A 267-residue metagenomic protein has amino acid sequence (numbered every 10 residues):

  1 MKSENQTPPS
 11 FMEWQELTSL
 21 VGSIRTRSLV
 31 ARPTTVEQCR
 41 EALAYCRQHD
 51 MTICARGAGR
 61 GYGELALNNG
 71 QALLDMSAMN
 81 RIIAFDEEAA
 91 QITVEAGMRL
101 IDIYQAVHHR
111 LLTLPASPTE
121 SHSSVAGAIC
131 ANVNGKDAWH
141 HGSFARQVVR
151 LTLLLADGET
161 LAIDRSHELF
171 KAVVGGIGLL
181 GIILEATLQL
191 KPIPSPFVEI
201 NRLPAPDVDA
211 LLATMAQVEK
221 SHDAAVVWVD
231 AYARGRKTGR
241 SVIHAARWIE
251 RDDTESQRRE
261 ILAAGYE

Functional and structural regions predicted by a protein language model:
E4, S10-S19: N-terminal regions that are enriched for targeting/export leaders and immediately downstream pro/stem segments
P8, H108, D137-H140, E159-L161: Non-transmembrane, aqueous-exposed alpha-helical and coiled segments at domain scale
Q15-S23, M79-F85, A186-P194: Short, flexible, solvent-exposed loop/turn segments with mixed acidic/basic and small polar residues
G22-T119, A131-D137, V227: Glycine-rich N-terminal segment of FAD-binding domains in flavoprotein oxidoreductases, spanning the beta-loop-helix
E87, S124, L155: Short, acidic, Ser/Thr-enriched surface-loop or helix-capping motifs
C130, V149-E267: C-terminal substrate-binding/cap subdomain adjacent to the FAD-binding core in PCMH-type and related FAD-linked
D137-H141, L169-A172: Catalytic micro-motifs at enzyme active sites that drive phosphoryl/nucleotidyl and oxygen chemistry
